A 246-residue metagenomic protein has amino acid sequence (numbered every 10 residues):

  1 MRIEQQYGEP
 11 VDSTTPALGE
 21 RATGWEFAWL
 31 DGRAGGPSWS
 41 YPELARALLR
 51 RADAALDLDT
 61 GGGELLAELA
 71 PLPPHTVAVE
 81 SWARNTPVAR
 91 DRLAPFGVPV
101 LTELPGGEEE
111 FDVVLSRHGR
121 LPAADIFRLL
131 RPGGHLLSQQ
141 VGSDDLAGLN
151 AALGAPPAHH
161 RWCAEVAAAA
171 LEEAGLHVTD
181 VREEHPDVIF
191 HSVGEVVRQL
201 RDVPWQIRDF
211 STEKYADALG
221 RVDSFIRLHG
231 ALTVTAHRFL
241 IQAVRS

Functional and structural regions predicted by a protein language model:
M1-A28, G35: N-terminal, positively charged/glycine-rich alpha-helical extensions of SAM-dependent methyltransferases
E20-A54, E64-E68: Conserved alpha-helix/loop element of class I SAM-dependent methyltransferases that forms part of the SAM/SAH-binding
D53-G107: Class I SAM-dependent methyltransferase SAM/SAH-binding core
V114-R117: Hydrophobic beta-strand segment of the Class I
L121-L137: A short glycine-rich, Lys/Arg-flanked "PGG" loop and its adjoining helix->strand segment in the class I
V141-H159: Short, glycine-/aromatic-enriched active-site segment of Class I SAM-dependent methyltransferases
H160-G175, I207: Short alpha-helix
H177-V178, E183-S246: Conserved Class I S-adenosyl-L-methionine
